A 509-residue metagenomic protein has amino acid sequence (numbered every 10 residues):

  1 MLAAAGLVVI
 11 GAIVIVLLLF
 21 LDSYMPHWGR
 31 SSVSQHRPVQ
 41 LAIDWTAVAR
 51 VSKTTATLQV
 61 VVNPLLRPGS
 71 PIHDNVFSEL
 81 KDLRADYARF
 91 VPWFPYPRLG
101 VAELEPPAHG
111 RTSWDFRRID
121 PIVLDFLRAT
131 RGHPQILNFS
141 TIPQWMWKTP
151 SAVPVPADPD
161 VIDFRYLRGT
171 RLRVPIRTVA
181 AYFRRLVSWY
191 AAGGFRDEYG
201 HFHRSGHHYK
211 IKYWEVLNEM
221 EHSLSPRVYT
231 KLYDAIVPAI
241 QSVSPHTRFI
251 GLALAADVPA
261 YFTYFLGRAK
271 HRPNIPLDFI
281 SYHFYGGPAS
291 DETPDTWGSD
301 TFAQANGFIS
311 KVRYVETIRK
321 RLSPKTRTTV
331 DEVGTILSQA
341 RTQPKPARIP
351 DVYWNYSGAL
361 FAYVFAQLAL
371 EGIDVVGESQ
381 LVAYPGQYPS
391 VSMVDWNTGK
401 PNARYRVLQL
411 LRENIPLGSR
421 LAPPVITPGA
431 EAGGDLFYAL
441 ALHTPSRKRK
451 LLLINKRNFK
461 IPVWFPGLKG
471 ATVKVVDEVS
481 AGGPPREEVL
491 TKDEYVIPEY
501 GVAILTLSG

Functional and structural regions predicted by a protein language model:
M1-I10: N-terminal Sec-pathway targeting helices
Y24-R84: N-terminal carbohydrate-binding accessory modules
L58, F126, L186, W214 (+8 more regions): Conserved, mostly hydrophobic/aromatic
L83-T301: Substrate-binding cleft and catalytic face of glycoside hydrolase catalytic domains, especially the flexible beta-alpha
G287-T342, G399: Glycoside hydrolase catalytic-domain groove-lining segments
V330-I415, S419-F437: Aromatic/acidic polysaccharide-binding cleft in carbohydrate-active enzymes
E431-K469, Y500-A503: Carbohydrate-binding surface patches
R486-G509: C-terminal beta-strand-rich structural cap/linker in extracellular carbohydrate-active enzymes
